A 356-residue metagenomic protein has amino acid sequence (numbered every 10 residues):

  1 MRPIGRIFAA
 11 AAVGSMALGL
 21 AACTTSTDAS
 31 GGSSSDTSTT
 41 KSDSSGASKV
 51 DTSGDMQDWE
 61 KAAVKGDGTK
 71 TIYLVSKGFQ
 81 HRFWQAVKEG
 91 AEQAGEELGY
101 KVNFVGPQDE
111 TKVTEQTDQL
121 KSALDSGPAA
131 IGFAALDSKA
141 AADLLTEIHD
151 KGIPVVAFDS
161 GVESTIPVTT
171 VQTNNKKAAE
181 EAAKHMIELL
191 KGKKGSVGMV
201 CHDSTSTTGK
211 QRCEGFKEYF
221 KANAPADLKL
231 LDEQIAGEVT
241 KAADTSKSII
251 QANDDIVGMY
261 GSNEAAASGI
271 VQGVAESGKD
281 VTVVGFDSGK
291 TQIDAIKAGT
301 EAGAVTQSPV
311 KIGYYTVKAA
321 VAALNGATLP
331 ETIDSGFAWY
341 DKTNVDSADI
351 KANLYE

Functional and structural regions predicted by a protein language model:
R2-A11, C23-E356: A residue-level marker of the well-folded mature domains of exported/periplasmic proteins
A12-A17: Hydrophobic helical h-region of N-terminal Sec-dependent signal peptides in bacterial secretory/periplasmic proteins
L18-A22: C-terminal motif of bacterial Sec signal peptides marking the signal peptidase cleavage site
